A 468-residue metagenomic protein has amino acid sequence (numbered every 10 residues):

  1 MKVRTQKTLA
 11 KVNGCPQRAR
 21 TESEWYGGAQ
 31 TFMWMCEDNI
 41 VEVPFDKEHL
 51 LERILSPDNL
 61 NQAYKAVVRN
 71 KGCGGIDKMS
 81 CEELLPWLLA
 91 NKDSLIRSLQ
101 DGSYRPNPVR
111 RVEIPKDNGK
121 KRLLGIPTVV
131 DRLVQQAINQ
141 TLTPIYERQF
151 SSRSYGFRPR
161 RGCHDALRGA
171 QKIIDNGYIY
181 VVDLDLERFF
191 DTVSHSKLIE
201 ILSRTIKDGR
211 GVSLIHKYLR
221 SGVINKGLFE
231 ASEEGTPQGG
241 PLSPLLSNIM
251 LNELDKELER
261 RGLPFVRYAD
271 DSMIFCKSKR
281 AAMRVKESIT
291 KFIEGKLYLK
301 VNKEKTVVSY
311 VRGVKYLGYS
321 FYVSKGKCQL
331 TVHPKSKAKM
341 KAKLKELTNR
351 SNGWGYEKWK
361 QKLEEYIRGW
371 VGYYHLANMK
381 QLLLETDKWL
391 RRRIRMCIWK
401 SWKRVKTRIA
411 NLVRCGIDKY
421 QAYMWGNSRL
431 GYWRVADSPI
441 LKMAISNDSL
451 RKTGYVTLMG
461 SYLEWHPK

Functional and structural regions predicted by a protein language model:
M1-W87: Non-catalytic, polymerase-adjacent accessory regions of viral genome-replication enzymes
L55, L60, P108-R110, D117 (+1 more regions): Core structural elements
C73, E83-P108: Amphipathic alpha-helical blocks
S98-E113, D117, Q149-G313: Conserved polymerase palm-domain catalytic core
R220, K296-K362, Y366-R368: A conserved non-catalytic segment of reverse transcriptases and RNA-directed RNA polymerases corresponding to the late
A231-E234, K345-W359, W370-L382, W402 (+1 more regions): Short, solvent-exposed helix-loop connector elements
A377-K400: Short secondary-structure subsegments characteristic of cysteine-rich extracellular domains
R393, W402-K468: Extended C-terminal regions of large enzymes
